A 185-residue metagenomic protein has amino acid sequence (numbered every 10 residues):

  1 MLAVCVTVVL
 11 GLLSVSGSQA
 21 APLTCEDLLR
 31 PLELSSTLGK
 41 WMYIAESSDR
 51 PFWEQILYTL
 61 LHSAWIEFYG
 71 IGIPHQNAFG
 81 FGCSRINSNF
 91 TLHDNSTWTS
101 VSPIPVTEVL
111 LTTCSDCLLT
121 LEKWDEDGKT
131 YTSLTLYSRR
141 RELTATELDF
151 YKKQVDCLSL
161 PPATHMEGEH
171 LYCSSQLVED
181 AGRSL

Functional and structural regions predicted by a protein language model:
M1-L185: A beta-rich soluble binding module of mature secreted/lumenal proteins
